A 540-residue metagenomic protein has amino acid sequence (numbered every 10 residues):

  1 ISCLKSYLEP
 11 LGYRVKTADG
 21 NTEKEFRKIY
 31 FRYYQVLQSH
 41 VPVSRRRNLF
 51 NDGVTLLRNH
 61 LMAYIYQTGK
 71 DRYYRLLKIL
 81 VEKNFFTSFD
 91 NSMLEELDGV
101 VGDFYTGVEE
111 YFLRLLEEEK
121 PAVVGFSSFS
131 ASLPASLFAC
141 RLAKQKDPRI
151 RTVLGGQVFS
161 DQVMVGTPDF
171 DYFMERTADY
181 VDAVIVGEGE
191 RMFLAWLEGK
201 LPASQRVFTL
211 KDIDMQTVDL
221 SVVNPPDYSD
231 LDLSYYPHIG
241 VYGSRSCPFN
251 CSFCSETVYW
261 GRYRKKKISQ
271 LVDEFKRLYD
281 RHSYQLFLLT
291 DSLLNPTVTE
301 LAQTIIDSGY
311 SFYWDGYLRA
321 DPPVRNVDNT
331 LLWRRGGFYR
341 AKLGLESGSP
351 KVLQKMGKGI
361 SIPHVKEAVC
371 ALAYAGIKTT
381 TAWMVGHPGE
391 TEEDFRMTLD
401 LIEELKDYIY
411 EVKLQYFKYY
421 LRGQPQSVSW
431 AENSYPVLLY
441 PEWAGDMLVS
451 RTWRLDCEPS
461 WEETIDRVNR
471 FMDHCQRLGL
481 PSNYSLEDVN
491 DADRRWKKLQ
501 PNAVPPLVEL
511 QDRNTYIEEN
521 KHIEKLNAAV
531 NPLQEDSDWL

Functional and structural regions predicted by a protein language model:
I1-C3, E9-G12, I29-V41, R72 (+4 more regions): Radical SAM enzyme core and accessory elements
L4, F112, A139, A143 (+6 more regions): A general structural detector for well-ordered alpha-helical segments in enzyme core domains, enriched
L4-Y7, L11-F26, F85-D90, L94-Q216: Glycine-rich beta-alpha loop elements in corrinoid/cobalamin-binding modules across cobalamin-dependent enzymes
L11, E23-Y30, V36-E119, F138 (+5 more regions): Conserved Radical SAM active-site core
N21-K28, F159-M164, F249, V298 (+4 more regions): Flexible glycine/acidic-rich beta-alpha junction loops that bind and position SAM and/or redox cofactors in anaerobic
F129, Q157-F159, S292-L294, Y317-D321 (+3 more regions): Active-site beta-loop-alpha junctions enriched in small/polar residues
P168-F193, W333-R340, M397-Y419: Structural recognition of alpha->loop->beta junctions
V218-K378, D400: Radical SAM [4Fe-4S] cluster-binding motif and immediate context
